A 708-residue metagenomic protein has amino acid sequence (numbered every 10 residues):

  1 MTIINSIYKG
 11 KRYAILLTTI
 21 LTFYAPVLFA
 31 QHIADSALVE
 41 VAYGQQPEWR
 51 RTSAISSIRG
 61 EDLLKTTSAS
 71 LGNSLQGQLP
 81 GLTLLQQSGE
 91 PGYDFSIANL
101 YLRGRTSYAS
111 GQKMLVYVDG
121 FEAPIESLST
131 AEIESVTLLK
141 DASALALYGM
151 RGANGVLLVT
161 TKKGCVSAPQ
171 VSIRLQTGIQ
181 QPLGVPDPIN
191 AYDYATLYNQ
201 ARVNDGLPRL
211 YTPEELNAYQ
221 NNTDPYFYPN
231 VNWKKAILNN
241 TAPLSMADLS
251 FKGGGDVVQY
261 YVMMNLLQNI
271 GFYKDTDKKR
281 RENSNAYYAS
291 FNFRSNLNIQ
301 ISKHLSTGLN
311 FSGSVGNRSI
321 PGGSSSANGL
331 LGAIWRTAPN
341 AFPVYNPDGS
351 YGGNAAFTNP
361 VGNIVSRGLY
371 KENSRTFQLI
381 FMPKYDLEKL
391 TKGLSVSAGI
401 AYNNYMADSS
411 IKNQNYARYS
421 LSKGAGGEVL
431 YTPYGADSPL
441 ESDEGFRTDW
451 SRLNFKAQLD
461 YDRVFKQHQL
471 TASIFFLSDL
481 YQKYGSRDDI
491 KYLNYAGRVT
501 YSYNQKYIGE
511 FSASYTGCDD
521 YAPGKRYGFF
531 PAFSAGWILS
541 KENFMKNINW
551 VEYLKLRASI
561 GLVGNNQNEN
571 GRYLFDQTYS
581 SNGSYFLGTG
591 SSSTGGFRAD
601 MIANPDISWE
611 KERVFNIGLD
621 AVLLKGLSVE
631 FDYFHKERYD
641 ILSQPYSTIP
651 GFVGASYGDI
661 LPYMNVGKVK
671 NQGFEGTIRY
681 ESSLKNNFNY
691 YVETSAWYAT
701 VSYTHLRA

Functional and structural regions predicted by a protein language model:
M1-F293, T307: Short, small/polar-rich motifs associated with maturation and membrane association, primarily at protein termini
L207-L210, A338-N346, G362: Extracytoplasmic gating/loop element in the C-terminal half of outer-membrane beta-barrel translocons and assembly
N296-L305, N310-V315, G323-S324, L331-W335 (+2 more regions): Extracellular/periplasmic, surface-exposed regions of secreted and cell-surface proteins
A341-G349, D408, G426: A surface-exposed loop-and-adjacent beta-strand signature within N-terminal beta-sandwich domains that mediate ligand
R418: Active-site-proximal polar cores
